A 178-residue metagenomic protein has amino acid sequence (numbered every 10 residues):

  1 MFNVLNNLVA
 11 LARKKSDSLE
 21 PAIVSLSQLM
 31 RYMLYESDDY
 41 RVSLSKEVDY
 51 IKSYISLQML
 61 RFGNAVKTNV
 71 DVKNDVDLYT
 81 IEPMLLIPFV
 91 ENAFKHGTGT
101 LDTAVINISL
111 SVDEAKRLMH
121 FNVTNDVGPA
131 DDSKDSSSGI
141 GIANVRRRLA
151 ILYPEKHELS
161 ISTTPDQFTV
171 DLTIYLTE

Functional and structural regions predicted by a protein language model:
F2-T169: Two-component histidine phosphotransfer core
Y175-E178: C-terminal end segment of the histidine kinase catalytic
